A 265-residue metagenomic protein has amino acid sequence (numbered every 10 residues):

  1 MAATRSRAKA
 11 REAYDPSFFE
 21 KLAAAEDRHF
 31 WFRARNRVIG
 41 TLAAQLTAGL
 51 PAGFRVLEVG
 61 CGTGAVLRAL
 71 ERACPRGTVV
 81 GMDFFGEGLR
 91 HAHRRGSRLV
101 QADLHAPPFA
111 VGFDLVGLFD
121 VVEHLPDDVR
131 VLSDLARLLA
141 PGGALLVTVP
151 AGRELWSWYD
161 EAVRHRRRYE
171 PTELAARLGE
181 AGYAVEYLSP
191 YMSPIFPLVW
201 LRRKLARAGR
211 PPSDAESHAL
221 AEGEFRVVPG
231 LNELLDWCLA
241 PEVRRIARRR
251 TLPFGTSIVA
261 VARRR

Functional and structural regions predicted by a protein language model:
M1-F119, V129-L132, F225, P229-G230 (+3 more regions): Conserved N-terminal segment of class I S-adenosyl-L-methionine
A23-A24, L145-R167, P171-R177: Short, glycine-/aromatic-enriched active-site segment of Class I SAM-dependent methyltransferases
F119-V122, T148: Residues lining the SAM
V129-A144: A short glycine-rich, Lys/Arg-flanked "PGG" loop and its adjoining helix->strand segment in the class I
Y183-S193: Conserved S-adenosyl-L-methionine
L198-L239: C-terminal helical/coil "lid" or tail adjacent to the Rossmann-like core of SAM-dependent
K204-A206, P253-R265: Core SAM-dependent methyltransferase catalytic element
